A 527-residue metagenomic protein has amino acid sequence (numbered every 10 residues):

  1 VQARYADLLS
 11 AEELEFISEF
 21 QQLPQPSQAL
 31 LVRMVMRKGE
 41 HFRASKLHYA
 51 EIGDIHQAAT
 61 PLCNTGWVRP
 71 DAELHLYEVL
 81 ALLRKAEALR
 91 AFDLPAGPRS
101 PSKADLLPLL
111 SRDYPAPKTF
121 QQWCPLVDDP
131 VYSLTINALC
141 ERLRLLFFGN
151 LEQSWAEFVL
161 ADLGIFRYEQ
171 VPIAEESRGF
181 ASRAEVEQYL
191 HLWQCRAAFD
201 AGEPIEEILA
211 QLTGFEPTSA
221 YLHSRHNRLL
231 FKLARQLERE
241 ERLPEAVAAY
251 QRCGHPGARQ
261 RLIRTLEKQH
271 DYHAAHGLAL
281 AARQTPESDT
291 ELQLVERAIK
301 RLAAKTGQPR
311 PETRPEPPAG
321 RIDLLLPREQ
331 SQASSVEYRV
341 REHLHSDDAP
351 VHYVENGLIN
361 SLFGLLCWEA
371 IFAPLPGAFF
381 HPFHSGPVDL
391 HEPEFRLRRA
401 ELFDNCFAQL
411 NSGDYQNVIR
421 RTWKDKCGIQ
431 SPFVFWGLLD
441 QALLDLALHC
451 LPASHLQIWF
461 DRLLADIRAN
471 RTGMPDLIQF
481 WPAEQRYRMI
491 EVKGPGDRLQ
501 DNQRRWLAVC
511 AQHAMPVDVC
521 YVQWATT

Functional and structural regions predicted by a protein language model:
V1-L237, V247, K305-L451, R462 (+1 more regions): N-terminal alpha-helical interaction modules that lie
K38, Y272, P495-R498: Short acidic, S/G/P-rich loop/turn micro-motifs used as interaction or catalytic elements
L62, R486-V522: Basic, amphipathic alpha-helical patches used to engage nucleic acids or provide basic targeting signals, exemplified
S219-P309: Alpha-helical protein-protein interaction scaffolds
L439-W459, D476-Q479, A483-G496, C510: Conserved catalytic cores of phosphodiester-cleaving nucleases, focusing on short active-site segments
R468-G473: A short catalytic or substrate-binding loop motif that flags glycine-/basic-rich loops and adjacent residues that bind
W524-T527: Beta-rich nucleic-acid/ligand-interaction surfaces
